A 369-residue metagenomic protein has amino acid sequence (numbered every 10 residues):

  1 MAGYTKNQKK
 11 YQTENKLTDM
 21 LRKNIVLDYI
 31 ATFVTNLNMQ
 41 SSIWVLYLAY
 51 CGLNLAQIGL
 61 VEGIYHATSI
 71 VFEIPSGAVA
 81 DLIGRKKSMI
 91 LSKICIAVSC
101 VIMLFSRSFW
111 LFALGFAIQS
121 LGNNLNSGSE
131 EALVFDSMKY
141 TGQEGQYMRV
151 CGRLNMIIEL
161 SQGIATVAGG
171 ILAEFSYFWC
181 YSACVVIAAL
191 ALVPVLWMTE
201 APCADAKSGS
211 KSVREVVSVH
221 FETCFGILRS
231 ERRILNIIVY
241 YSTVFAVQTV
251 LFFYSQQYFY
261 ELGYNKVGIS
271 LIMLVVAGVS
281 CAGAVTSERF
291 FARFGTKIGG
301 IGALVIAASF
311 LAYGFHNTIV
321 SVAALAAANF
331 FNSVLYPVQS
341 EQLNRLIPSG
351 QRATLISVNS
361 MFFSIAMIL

Functional and structural regions predicted by a protein language model:
Y4-R22, E200-V239: Juxtamembrane intracellular "pre-TM" segments in multi-pass secondary transporters
E14-V71, E231-L274: Helix-loop boundary and gating motifs at the non-cytosolic
Y50, Q162-A183, Y260-L262, A366-L369: Transmembrane alpha-helix termini and helix-breaking/packing motifs in multi-pass membrane transporters
I70-R107: Conserved MFS/SLC helix-loop-helix module at the cytosolic interface between two early adjacent transmembrane helices
K86, F253-L369: C-terminal transmembrane bundle of multi-pass solute transporters/carriers
I94-S108, F112, L304-N317: C-terminal ends and interior cores of transmembrane alpha-helices in multi-pass membrane transporters/permeases
A117-E159: Cytoplasmic helix-loop-helix junction between adjacent transmembrane helices in 12-TM secondary transporters
Y177-C180, C184-K211: Helix-loop junctions on the cytosolic side of multi-pass membrane transporters, especially the intracellular loop
